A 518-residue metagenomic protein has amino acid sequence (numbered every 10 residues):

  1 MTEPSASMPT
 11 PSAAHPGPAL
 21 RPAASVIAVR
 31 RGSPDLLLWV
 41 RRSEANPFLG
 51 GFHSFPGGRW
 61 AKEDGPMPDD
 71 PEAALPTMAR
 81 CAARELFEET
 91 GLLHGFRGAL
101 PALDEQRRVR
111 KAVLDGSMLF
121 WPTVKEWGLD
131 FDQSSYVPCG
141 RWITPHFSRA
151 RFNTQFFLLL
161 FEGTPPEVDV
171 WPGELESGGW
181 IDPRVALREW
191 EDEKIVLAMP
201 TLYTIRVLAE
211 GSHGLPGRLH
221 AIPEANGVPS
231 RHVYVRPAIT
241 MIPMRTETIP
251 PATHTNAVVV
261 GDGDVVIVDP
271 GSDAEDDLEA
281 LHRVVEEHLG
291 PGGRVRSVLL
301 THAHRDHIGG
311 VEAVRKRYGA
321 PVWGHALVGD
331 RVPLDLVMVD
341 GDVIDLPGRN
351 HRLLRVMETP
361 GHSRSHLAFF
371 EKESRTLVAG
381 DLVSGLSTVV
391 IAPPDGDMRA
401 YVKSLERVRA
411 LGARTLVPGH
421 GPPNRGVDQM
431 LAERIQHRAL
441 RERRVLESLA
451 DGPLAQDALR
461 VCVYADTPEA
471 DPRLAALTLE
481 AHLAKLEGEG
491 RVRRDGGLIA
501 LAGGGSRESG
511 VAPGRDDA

Functional and structural regions predicted by a protein language model:
M1-I242, R407: N-terminal leader/linker segments that precede catalytic domains of diphosphate-processing enzymes
A14-P18, P145-S148, T248-I249, P333-D335 (+1 more regions): Short Gly/Pro-enriched turn/cap motifs at secondary-structure boundaries
V29-R31, L159-F161, V259-G263, L346-R349 (+1 more regions): Active-site beta-strand termini and strand-to-loop segments that position acidic
M78, T253, S272-R355: Active-site HxH/HxHxD metal-binding segment of metal-dependent hydrolases
A186, V265-I267, S272-E275, N350-R444 (+1 more regions): Metallo-beta-lactamase
I239-E287, A368-G380, G385: Conserved beta-strand hairpin/beta-sheet module of binuclear metal-dependent hydrolase folds, prominently
T301-H307, H362, H366, H420 (+1 more regions): Histidine-centered divalent metal-coordination motifs
E447-A518: C-terminal regulatory/interaction regions
